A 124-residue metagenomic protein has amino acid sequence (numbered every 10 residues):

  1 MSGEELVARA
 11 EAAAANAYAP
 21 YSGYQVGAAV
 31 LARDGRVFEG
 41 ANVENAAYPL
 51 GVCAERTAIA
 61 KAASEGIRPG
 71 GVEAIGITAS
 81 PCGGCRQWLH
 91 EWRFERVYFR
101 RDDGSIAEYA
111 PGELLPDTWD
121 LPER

Functional and structural regions predicted by a protein language model:
M1-A19, V37, R68-R124: C-terminal binding/interaction regions
S22-A32: Short beta-strand scaffold segments in enzyme catalytic cores
Y24-V26, E39, G71: A generic structural signal for short beta-strands and their flanking turns/coil linkers
D34-N45, I67-R68: Glycine/charged-rich beta-loop-alpha catalytic/anionic-binding loops adjacent to active sites
N42-T57: Compact, glycine-rich, soluble single-domain proteins
T57-S64: Feature captures the catalytic cores and cofactor-binding loops of soluble hydro-lyases/lyases that act on carboxylate
